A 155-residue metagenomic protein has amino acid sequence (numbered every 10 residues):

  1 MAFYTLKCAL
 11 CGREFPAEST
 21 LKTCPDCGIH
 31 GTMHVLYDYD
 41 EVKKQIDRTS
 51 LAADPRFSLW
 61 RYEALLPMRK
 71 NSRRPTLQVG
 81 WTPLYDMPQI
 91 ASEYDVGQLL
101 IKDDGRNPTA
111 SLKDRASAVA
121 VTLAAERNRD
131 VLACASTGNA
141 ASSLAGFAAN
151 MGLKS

Functional and structural regions predicted by a protein language model:
M1-S155: PLP-dependent amino-acid enzyme catalytic core
